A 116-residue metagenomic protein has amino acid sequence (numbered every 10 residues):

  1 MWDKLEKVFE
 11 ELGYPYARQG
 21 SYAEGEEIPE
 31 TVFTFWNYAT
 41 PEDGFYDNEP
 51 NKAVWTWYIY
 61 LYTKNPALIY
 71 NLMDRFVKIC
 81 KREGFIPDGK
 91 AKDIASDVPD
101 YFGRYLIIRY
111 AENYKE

Functional and structural regions predicted by a protein language model:
M1-Y46, A67, L72: Small/polar-rich, solvent-exposed N-terminal microdomains that initiate assembly or binding
E26, P50, D97-P99: Sterically constrained small-residue positions within well-ordered secondary structures of folded domains
D43-P50, E112-E116: Short, basic, helix/turn surface patches
N48-V54, D74-K78: Short intrinsically disordered coil segments
N51-N65, D100-E112: Oligomerization/assembly interface segments of phage tail-like spikes and tubes
D74-E116: Acidic-leaning, charged glycine-interspersed low-complexity segments
